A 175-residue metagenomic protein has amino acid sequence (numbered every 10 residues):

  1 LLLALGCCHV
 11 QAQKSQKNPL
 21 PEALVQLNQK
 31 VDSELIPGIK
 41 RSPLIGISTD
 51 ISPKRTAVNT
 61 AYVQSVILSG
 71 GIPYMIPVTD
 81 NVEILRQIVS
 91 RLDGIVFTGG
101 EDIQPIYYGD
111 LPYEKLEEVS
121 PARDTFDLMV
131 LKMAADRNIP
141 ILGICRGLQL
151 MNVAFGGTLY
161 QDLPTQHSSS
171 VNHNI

Functional and structural regions predicted by a protein language model:
L1-G6: Bacterial N-terminal signal peptides
C7-I144, N152-Y160, P164-I175: N-terminal beta1-alpha1 cap of cysteine-dependent amidohydrolase-like domains
L148: The feature captures the ABC ATPase H-loop/switch
